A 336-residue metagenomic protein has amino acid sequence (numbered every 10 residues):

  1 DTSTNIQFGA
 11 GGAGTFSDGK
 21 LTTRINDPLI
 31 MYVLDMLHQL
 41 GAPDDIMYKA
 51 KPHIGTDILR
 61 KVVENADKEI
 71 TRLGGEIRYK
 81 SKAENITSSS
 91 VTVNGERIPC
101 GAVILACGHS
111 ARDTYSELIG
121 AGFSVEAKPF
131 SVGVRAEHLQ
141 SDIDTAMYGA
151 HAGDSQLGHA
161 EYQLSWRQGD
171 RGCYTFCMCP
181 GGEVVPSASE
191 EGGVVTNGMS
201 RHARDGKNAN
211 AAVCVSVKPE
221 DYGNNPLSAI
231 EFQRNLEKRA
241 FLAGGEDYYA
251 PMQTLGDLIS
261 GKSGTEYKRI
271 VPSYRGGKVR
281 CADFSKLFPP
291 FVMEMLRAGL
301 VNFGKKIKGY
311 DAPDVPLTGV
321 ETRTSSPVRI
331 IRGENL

Functional and structural regions predicted by a protein language model:
D1-F16, K20-L336: Residues forming the flavin
